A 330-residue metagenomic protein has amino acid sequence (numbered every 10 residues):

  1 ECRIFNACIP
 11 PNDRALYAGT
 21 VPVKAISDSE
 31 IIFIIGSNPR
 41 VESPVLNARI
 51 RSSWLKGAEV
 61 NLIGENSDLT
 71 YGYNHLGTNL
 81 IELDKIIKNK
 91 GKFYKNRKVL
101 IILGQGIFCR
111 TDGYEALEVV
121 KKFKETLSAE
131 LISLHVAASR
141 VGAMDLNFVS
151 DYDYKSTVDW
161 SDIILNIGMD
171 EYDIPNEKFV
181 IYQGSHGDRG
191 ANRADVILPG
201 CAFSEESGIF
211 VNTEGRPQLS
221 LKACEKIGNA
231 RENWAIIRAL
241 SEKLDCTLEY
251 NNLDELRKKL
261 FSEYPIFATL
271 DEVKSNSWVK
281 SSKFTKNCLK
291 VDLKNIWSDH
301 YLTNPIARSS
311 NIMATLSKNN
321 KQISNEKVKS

Functional and structural regions predicted by a protein language model:
C2-L270, K327-S330: Non-catalytic alpha/beta scaffold blocks inside enzyme catalytic domains
R257-S330: Long, low-complexity segments enriched in small/aliphatic residues
